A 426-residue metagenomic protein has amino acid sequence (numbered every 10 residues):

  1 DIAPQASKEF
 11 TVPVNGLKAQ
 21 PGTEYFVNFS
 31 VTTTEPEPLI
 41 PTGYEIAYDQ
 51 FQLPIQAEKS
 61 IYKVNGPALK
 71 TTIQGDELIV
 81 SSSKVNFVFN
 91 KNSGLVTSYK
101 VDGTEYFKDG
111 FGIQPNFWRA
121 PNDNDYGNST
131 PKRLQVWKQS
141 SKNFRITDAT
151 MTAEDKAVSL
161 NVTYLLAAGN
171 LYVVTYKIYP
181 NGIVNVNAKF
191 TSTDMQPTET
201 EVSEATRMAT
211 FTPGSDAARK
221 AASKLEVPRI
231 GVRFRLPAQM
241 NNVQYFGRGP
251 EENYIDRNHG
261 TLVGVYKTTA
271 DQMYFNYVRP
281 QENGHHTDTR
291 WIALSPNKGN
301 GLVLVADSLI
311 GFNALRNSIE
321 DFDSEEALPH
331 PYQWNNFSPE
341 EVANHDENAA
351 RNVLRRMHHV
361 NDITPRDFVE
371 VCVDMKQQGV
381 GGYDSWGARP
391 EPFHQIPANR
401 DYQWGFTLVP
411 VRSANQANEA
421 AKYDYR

Functional and structural regions predicted by a protein language model:
D1-T32, L39-P41: Intrinsically disordered, low-complexity Pro/Gly/Ser/Thr-rich segments with frequent PxxP/GP/PP motifs and embedded
G16-G22, E37, F51-R426: Beta-strand/loop-rich accessory regions of lumenal/periplasmic or secreted enzymes, predominantly carbohydrate-active
Y44-D49: Extracellular and select intracellular beta-sandwich modules with Ser/Thr-enriched, small-residue motifs on
